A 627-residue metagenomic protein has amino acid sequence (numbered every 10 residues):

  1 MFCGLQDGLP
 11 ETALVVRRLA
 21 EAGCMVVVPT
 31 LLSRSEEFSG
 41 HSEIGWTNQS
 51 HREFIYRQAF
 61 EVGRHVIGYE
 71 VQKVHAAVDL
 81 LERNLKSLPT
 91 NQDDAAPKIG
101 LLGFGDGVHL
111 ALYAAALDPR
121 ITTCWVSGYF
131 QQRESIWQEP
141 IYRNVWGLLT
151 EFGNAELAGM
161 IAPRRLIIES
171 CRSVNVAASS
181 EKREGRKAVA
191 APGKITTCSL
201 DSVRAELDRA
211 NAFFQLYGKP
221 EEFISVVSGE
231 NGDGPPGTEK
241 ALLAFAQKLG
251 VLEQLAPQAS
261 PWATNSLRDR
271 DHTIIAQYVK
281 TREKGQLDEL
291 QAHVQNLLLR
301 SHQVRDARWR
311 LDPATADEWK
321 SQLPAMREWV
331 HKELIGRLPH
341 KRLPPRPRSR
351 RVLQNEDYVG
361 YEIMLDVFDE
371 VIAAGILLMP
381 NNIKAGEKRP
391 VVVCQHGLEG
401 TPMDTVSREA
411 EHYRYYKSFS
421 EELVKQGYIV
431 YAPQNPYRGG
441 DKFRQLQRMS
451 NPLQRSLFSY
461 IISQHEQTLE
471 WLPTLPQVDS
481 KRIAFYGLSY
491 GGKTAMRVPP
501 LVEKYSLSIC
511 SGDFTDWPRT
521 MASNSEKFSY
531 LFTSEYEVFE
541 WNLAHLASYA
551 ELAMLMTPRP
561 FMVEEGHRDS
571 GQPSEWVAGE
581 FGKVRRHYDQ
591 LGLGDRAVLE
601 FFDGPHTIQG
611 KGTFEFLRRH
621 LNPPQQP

Functional and structural regions predicted by a protein language model:
M1-N84, A95-A96, F104, F130-Y142 (+3 more regions): Cap/lid segment of the alpha/beta-hydrolase catalytic domain
D7, E11, E21, R57-V66 (+9 more regions): Alpha/beta-hydrolase-fold serine-hydrolase catalytic core, especially in secreted/extracellular enzymes
R17, L112-Y113, G159, P324 (+3 more regions): Alpha-helical segments flanking ligand/cofactor-binding loops in enzyme cores
C24, I99, E221-I224, Y428 (+2 more regions): Short, conserved active-site loop motifs that form the nucleotide-linked donor/cofactor pocket
T30, L102, S127-G128, E169 (+5 more regions): Alpha/beta-hydrolase-fold catalytic nucleophile elbow
S33-R34, Q131-Q132, S173-V174, Y437-R438 (+3 more regions): Residue-level marker for beta-strand->alpha-helix junctions and adjacent short loops that shape enzyme
Q72, A76-M160, E470-A544: Primarily recognizes the serine-hydrolase "nucleophile elbow" in alpha/beta-hydrolase and SGNH/GDSL folds
